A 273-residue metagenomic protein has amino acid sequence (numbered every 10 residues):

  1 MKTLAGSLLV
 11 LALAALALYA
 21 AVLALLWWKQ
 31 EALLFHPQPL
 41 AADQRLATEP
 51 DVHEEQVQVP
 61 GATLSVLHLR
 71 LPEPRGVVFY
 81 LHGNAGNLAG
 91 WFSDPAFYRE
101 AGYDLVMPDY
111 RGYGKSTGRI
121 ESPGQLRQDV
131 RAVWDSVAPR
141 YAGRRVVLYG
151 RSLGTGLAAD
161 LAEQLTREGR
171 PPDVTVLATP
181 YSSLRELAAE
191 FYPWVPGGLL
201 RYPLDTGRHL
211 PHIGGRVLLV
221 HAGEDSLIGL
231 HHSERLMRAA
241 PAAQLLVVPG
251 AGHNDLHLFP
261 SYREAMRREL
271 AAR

Functional and structural regions predicted by a protein language model:
S7, A15-Q58: An N-terminal hydrophobic leader/cap segment in hydrolases
L64-R140, R144, A162: Membrane-embedded segments
D94, T206, G215, G229-R238: Short alpha-helix in the alpha/beta-hydrolase fold that links the catalytic acid
D135-P139, G143-Y192, H209: Primarily recognizes the serine-hydrolase "nucleophile elbow" in alpha/beta-hydrolase and SGNH/GDSL folds
H212-G214, L219-D225: Short beta-strand/loop motif that positions the catalytic acidic residue of the alpha/beta-hydrolase fold
G223-I228, H253-N254: Acidic catalytic loop of the alpha/beta-hydrolase fold
E234-N254: Catalytic histidine neighborhood in serine/cysteine hydrolases with alpha/beta-hydrolase-type architecture
A251-R263: Catalytic histidine-centered segment of alpha/beta-hydrolase-like enzymes
